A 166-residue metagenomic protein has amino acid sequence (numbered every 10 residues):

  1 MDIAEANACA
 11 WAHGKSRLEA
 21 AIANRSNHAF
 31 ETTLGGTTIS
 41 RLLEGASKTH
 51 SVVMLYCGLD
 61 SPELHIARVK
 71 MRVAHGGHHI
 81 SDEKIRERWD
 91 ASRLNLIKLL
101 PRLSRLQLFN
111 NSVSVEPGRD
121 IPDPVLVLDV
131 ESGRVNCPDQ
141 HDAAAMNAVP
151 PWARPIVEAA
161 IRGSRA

Functional and structural regions predicted by a protein language model:
M1-S47, S51, E83: Conserved nucleotide-sensing/catalytic segment adjacent to the nucleotide-binding pocket in NTP-handling enzymes
R25, K48-V53, G76, R102-R105: Short glycine-/polar-rich loops that comprise or flank the Walker A/P-loop and associated switch/sensor motifs
A29-E31, M54, L106-N110: A structural signal for short, well-ordered beta-strand segments and their strand-loop junctions that often border
G35, G58-L64, V113-V115: Conserved nucleotide-binding/hydrolysis micro-motifs of P-loop NTPases
L43-A46, R68-M71, P122-D123: Short, glycine/charged-enriched secondary-structure capping and boundary segments
E44, D90, I97, P101-S104: A broadly conserved amphipathic alpha-helix scaffold signal in soluble, globular proteins
H50-L96: A glycine- and Lys/Arg-enriched "phosphate-lid" helix/loop adjacent to the NTP-binding pocket of small-molecule kinases
L100-A166: NTP-dependent small-molecule kinase module
